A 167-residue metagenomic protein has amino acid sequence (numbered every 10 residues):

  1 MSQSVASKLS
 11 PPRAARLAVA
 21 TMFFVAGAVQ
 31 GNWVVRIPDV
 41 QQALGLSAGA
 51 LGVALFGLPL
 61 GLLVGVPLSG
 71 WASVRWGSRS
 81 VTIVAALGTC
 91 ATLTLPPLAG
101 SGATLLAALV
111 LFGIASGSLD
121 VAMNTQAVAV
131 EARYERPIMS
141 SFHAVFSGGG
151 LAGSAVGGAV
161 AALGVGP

Functional and structural regions predicted by a protein language model:
K8-P38, Q42, V110-L111: Pair of pore-lining "gating" transmembrane helices in MFS-fold secondary transporters
A15, I37, L46-L55, M139: Juxtamembrane helix-start elements in MFS-like secondary transporters
G31, L58-P67, G150-L151: Residue-level signature of mid-helix packing/kink "hotspots" within the transmembrane helices of 12-pass Major
L63-S78, A161: Helix-to-loop junctions at the C-terminal end of transmembrane segments in multipass secondary transporters
R79-T89: Primarily marks hydrophobic transmembrane alpha-helices of the MFS/SLC 12-helix fold
P97-A108: Helix-loop junctions at membrane interfaces in 12-TM secondary transporters
L109-A144: Cytoplasmic helix-loop-helix junction between adjacent transmembrane helices in 12-TM secondary transporters
F142, F146-P167: Helix-loop-helix hairpin linking two adjacent transmembrane segments in secondary transporters
